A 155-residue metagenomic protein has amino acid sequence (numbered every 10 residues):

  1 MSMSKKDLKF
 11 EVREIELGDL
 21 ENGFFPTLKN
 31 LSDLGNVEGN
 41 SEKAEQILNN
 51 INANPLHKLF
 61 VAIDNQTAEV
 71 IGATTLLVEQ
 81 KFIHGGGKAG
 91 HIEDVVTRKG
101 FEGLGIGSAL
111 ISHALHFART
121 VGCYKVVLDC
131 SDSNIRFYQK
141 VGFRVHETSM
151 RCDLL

Functional and structural regions predicted by a protein language model:
M1-D19: Conserved N-terminal entry element of GNAT/NAT acetyltransferase domains
K9, N22-I47: Conserved GNAT-fold acetyl-CoA-binding loop/helix
F10, T67-A73, G90: Glycine-rich phosphate/pyrophosphate-binding loop shared by adenosine-nucleotide-utilizing enzymes
N49-V61, H91: A short helix-loop-beta-strand connector motif used in the catalytic cores of GNAT acetyltransferases and, in some
V61, E69-V78, V96: Conserved beta-strand in the GNAT
Q80-I92, E102: A conserved beta-turn-beta hairpin within the catalytic core of GNAT-like acetyltransferases that forms part
T97, G103-H116: Conserved acetyl-CoA-binding loop-helix of GNAT-fold acetyltransferases
S108, T120, Y124-K125, D132-L155: Conserved active-site alpha-helix within GNAT-family acetyltransferase domains
